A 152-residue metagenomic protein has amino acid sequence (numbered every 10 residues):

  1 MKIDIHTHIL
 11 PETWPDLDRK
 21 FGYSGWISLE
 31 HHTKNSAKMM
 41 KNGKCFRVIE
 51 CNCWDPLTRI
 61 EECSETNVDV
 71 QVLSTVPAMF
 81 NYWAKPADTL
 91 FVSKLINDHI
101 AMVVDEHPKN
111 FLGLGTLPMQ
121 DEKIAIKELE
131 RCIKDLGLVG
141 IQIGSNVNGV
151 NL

Functional and structural regions predicted by a protein language model:
M1-L152: Helix-coil boundary/capping segments in enzymes
